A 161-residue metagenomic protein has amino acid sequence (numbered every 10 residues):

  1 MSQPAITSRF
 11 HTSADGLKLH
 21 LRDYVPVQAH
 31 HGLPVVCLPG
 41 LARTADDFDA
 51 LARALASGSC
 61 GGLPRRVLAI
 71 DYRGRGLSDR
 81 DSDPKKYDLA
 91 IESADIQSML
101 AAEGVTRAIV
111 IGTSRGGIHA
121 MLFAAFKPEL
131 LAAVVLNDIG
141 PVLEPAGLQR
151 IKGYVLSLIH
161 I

Functional and structural regions predicted by a protein language model:
D15-Y24: A short loop-to-beta-strand scaffold at the N-terminal edge of the catalytic core in hydrolase folds
P26-P34: Proline/glycine-enriched tight loop/beta-turn segments at coil->beta junctions that connect or precede beta-strands
V36-G40: The conserved beta1-alpha1 loop
L41-R53: The serine-hydrolase catalytic nucleophile loop
A42, Y72-G76, P141: Alpha/beta-hydrolase active-site loop signature
A50, A56, L63, A69-I111: Active-site loop/oxyanion-hole signature of alpha/beta-hydrolase fold enzymes
T106-E144: Conserved hydrolase catalytic core segment
I159-I161: Conserved small/polar residues in nucleotide/adenosyl-binding loops
